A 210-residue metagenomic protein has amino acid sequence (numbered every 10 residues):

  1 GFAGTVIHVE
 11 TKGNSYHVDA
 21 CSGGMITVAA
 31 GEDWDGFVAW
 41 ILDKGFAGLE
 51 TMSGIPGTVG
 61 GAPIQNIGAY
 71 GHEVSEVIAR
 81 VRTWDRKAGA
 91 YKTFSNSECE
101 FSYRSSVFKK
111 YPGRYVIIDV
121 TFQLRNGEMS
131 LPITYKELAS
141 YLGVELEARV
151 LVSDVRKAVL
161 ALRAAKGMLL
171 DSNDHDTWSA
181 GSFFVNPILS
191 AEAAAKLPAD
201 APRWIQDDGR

Functional and structural regions predicted by a protein language model:
G1-K87: Anion-binding (especially nucleotide phosphate/pyrophosphate-binding) glycine-rich loop and adjoining beta-alpha core
Y91-R210: Phosphate/pyrophosphate- and phosphate-bearing ligand-binding catalytic cores of soluble enzymes
